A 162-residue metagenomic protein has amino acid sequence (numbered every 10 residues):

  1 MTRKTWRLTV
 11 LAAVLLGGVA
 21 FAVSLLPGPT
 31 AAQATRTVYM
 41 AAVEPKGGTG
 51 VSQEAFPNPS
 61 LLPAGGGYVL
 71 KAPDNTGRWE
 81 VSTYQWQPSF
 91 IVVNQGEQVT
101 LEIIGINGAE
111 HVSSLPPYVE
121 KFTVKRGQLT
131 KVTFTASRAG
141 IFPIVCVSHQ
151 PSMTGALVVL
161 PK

Functional and structural regions predicted by a protein language model:
M1-A12: N-terminal Sec-pathway targeting helices
V10-F21: Hydrophobic membrane-insertion alpha-helices, especially the h-region of bacterial N-terminal signal peptides
F21-S24, A31-G47, N58-A64, L70 (+2 more regions): Extracellular/periplasmic metallocenter environments
R36, P45-Q98: N-terminal edge beta-strand
Y39-A41, V92, T100-E102, S114 (+1 more regions): Soluble periplasmic/extracytoplasmic beta-strand elements of cell-envelope proteins
V43, G96, I104-I106: Acidic/polar N-terminal loop/beta-strand segments that form early-domain functional surfaces
T76-V81, E102-T133, T154-A156: Histidine- and aromatic-enriched segments that form or immediately flank copper-ligand environments
Q98-V99, F142: A short tyrosine-centered beta-strand micro-motif
